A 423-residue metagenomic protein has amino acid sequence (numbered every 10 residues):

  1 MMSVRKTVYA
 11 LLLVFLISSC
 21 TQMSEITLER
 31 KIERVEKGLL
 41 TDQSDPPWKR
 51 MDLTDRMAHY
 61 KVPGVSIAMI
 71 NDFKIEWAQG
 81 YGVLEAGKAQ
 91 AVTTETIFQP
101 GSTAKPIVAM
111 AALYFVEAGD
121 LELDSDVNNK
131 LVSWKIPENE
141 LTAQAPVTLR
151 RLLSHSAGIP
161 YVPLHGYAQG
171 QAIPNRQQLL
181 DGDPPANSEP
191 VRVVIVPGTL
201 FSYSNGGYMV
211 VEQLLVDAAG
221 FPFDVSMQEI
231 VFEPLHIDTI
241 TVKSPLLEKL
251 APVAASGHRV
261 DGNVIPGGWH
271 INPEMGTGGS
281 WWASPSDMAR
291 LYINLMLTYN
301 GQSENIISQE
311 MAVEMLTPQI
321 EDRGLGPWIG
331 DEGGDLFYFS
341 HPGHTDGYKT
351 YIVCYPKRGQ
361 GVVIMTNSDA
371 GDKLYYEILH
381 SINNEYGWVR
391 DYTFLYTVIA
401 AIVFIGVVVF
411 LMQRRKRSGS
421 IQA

Functional and structural regions predicted by a protein language model:
M1-V8: Bacterial N-terminal signal peptides that target proteins for export
A10-S18: Bacterial N-terminal signal peptides
C20-G80, V216-F221, V225-E229, E233 (+1 more regions): Catalytic loop of the DD-peptidase/beta-lactamase superfamily, centered on the K-T-G motif and neighboring
R34, G38, V83-E85, D126-I136 (+3 more regions): Short linear capping/connector segments at secondary-structure termini
A58-S66, K88-R151, R192-G206, G276-G279 (+1 more regions): Short active-site loop at a secondary-structure junction that contains or immediately precedes the catalytic residue(s)
E76-A78, Q90, P160-P163, L336: Short, solvent-exposed loop/turn elements at domain surfaces
Q99-T103, F115-L164, Q213, D217-G257 (+2 more regions): Active-site helix/loop module of the DD-peptidase/beta-lactamase fold, centered on the serine-lysine SxxK catalytic
L141, V147, Y161-K249, G267 (+2 more regions): Catalytic-site signature segments of enzymes, centered on catalytic residues
